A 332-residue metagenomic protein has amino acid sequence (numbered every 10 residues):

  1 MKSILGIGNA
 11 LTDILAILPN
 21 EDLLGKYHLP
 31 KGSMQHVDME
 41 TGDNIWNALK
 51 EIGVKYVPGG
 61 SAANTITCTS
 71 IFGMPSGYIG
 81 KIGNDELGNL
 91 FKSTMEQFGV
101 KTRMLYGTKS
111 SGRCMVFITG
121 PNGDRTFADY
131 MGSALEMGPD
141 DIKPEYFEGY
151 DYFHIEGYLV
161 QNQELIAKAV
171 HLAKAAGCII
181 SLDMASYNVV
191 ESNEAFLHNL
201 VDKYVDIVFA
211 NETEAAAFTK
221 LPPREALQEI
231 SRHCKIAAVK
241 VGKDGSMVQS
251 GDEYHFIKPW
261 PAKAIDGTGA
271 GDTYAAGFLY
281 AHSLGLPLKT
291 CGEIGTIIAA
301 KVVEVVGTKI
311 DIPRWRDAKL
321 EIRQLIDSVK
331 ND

Functional and structural regions predicted by a protein language model:
K2-L18, L24-K31, Q35, E51 (+2 more regions): Conserved phosphate-binding/catalytic region of the ribokinase-like
I7-N9, K81-N84, G107, G120 (+2 more regions): Cofactor-binding loop segments of dinucleotide-utilizing enzymes, especially the Rossmann-like FAD- and NAD(P)+-binding
T41-R113, R316, E321-S328: Substrate-binding N-lobe of the ribokinase-like
S70, E96, K174-A175, S231: Anion (oxyanion) recognition and catalysis
S76, T102, I180-S181, A237: Hydrophobic beta-strand scaffold residues
R103-L105, V116-V160: Conserved phosphate-binding/catalytic loop of the ribokinase/pfkB sugar-kinase fold
R113-F117, T126, G245-Q249: Short beta-strand scaffold segments in enzyme catalytic cores
Y152-Q228, D244-S246: Conserved beta-alpha-beta core of the PfkB/ribokinase-like small-molecule kinase fold
